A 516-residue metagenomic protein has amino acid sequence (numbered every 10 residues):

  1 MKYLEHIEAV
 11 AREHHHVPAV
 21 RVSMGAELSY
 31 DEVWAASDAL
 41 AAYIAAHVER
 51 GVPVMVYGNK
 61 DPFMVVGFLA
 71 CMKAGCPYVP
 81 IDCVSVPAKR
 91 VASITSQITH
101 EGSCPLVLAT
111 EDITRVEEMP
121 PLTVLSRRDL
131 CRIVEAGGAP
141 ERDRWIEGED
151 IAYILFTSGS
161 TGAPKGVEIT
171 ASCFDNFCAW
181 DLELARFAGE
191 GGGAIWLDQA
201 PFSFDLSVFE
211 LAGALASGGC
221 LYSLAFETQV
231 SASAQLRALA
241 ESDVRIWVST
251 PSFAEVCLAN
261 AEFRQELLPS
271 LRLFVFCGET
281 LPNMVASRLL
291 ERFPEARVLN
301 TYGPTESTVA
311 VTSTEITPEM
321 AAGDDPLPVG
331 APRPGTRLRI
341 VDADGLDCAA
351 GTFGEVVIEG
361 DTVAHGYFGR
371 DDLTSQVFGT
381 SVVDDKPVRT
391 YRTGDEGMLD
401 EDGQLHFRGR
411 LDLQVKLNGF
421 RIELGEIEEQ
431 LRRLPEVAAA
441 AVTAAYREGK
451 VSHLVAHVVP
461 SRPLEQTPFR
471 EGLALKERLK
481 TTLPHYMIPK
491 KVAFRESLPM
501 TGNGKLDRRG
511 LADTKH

Functional and structural regions predicted by a protein language model:
M1-I154, I169, N176, P282-A286 (+2 more regions): AMP-binding/adenylate-forming domain of the ANL superfamily
K2-L4, H100-R144, F174, R297-N300 (+1 more regions): AMP-dependent adenylate-forming
H14, N260, F293, D371 (+1 more regions): Acidic-histidine catalytic/liganding microenvironments
R21-M24, V275-C277, N418: Glycine-rich Rossmann NAD(P)(H)-binding loop
R50, S103, D243, L267-S270 (+2 more regions): Short loop/turn motifs at secondary-structure junctions
V54, V107-L108, W196, W247 (+2 more regions): Receiver (REC) domain switch-region micro-motif
G58-P62, F204, P489: Substrate-binding/gating loop at the entrance of the active-site cleft, primarily in PLP-dependent aminotransferase-like
F63, F68, C76-T95, G137-D347 (+3 more regions): Motif- and composition-driven signal specific to adenylation
